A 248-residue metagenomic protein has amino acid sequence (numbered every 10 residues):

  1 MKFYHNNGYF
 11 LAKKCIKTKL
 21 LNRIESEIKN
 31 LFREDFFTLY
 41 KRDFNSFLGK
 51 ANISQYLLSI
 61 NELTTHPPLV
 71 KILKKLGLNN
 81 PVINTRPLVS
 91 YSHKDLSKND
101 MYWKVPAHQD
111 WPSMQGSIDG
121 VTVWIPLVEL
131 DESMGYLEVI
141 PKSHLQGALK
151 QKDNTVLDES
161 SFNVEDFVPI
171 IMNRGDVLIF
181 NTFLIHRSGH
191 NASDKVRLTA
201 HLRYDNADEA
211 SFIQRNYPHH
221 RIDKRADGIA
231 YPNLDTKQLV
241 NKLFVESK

Functional and structural regions predicted by a protein language model:
M1-N7, K13-A107, P112-M114: Non-heme Fe(II)-dependent double-stranded beta-helix
K2, L130-G189, E209, R225 (+1 more regions): Double-stranded beta-helix
F32-L39, D153, V177, L184-K248: Non-heme Fe(II)/2-oxoglutarate
Y56, T85, D119, S133-G135 (+1 more regions): Residues that flank catalytic or metal-binding motifs in active/ligand-binding sites
L88-D95, W111-P112, D119, L127-E132 (+1 more regions): Short acidic/polar capping segments at secondary-structure boundaries
M101, Q115-S117, D194-V196: A generic structural micro-feature
Y102-P106, K152-D166, V196, Q214-H220: Short, surface-exposed loop/helix-turn segments at secondary-structure junctions that function as lids/hinges flanking
H108, Q115-E132, I171-R174, I179 (+1 more regions): Short, conserved beta-strand element in jelly-roll/cupin
